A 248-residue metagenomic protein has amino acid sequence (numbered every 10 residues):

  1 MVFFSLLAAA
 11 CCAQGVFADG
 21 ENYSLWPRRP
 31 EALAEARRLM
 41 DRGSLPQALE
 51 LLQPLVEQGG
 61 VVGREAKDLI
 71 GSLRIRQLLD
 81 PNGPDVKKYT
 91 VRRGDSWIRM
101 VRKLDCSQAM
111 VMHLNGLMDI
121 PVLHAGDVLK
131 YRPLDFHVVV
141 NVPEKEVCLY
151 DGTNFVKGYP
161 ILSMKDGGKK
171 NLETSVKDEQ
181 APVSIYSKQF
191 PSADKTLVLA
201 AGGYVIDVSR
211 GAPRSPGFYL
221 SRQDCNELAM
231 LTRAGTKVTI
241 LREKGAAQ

Functional and structural regions predicted by a protein language model:
M1-Q14: Hydrophobic membrane-insertion alpha-helices, especially the h-region of bacterial N-terminal signal peptides
C11-N22, G71-L79: Repeat-mediated protein-protein interaction surfaces in helical alpha-solenoids
E21-P46, R76-D105: Primarily a LysM-type cell-wall glycan-binding module
L45, L51-L52: Inward-facing hydrophobic residues that define packing positions of alpha-helical scaffold repeats
P54-P84, Q108-N141, L241-A247: Extracellular LysM carbohydrate-binding repeats and other cell-envelope/extracellular binding modules
G94, G126-L129, G235-V238: Loop/turn positions that initiate beta-strands
P133-A212, P216, A234: Gly/Pro-biased beta-strand-loop elements
A229-Q248: N-terminal targeting pre-sequences for secretion and organelle import
